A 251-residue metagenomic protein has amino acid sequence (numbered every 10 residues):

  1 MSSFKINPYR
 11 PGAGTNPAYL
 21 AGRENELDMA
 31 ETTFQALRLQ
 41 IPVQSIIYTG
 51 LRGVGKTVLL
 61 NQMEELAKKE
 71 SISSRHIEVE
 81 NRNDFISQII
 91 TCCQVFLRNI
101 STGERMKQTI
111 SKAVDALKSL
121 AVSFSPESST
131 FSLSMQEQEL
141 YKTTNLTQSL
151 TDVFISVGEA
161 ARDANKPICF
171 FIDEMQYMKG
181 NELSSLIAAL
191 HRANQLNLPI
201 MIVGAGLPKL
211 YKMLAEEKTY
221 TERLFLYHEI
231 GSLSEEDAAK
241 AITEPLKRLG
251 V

Functional and structural regions predicted by a protein language model:
M1-Q44, T109: A short, basic N-terminal segment
M29, L59-L66, Q88-C92, S185 (+5 more regions): Alpha-helical scaffold elements adjacent to nucleotide-binding pockets in ATP/GTP-utilizing enzyme cores
P42-G50, V54-I168, L198-I200: P-loop NTPase nucleotide-binding core
I47, G53, E80-D84, Y177 (+2 more regions): Conserved nucleotide-binding/hydrolysis micro-motifs of P-loop NTPases
R75, F171, L226-E229: Conserved Rossmann-like nucleotide-binding pocket used by diverse enzymes that bind dinucleotide cofactors
E139-P208, A215-T219: Conserved Walker B catalytic segment
E216-G231: A short helix-turn-beta junction within AAA+ P-loop NTPase domains corresponding to the substrate/partner-engaging
I230-V251: Conserved small helical "lid"/interfacial subdomain of P-loop NTPases
